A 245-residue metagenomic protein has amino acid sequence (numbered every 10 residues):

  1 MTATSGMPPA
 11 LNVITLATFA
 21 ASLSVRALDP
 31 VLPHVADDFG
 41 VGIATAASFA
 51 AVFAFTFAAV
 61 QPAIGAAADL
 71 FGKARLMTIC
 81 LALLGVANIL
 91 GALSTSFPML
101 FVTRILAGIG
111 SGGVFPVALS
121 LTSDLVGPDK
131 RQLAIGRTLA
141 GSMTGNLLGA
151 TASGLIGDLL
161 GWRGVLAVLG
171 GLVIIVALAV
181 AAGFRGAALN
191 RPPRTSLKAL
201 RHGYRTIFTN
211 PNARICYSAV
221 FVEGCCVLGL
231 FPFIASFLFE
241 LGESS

Functional and structural regions predicted by a protein language model:
T2-T4, R185-Y217: Juxtamembrane intracellular "pre-TM" segments in multi-pass secondary transporters
A10-I43, Q61-I64, F231-A235: Extracytoplasmic
R26, A54-P62, N146-L147: Residue-level signature of mid-helix packing/kink "hotspots" within the transmembrane helices of 12-pass Major
A59-P98: Conserved MFS/SLC helix-loop-helix module at the cytosolic interface between two early adjacent transmembrane helices
P98-R104, C216: Short hydrophobic/alpha-helical segments at membrane-entry points of transmembrane helices in Major Facilitator
M99, P128, R137-R185: Helix-loop-helix hairpin linking two adjacent transmembrane segments in secondary transporters
T103-S142: Cytoplasmic helix-loop-helix junction between adjacent transmembrane helices in 12-TM secondary transporters
R214-S245: Extracytoplasmic gate region of multi-pass secondary transporters
